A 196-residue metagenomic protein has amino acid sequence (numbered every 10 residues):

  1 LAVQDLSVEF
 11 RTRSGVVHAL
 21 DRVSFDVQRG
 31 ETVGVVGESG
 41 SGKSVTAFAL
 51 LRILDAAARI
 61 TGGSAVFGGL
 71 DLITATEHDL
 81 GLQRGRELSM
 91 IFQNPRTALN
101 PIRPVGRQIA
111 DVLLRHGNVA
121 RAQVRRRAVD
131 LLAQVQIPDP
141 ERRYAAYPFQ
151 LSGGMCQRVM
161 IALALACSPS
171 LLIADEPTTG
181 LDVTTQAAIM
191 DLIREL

Functional and structural regions predicted by a protein language model:
F10-S14, R52-A57, T74-L80, R103 (+3 more regions): ABC-type ATPase nucleotide-binding domains, specifically the catalytic core motifs of the NBD
R59-D71: Conserved ABC transporter NBD signature motif
L70-D71, Q123-R142, R194-E195: Conserved ABC ATPase "signature" region
I109, I161, T185, I189: Hydrophobic anchor residue at the start of the ABC signature
A166-S170: A short, proline-enriched helix->beta-strand linker immediately N-terminal to the Walker B motif in ABC-type P-loop
L172-D175: Catalytic Walker B motif of ABC-type/P-loop ATPase nucleotide-binding domains
